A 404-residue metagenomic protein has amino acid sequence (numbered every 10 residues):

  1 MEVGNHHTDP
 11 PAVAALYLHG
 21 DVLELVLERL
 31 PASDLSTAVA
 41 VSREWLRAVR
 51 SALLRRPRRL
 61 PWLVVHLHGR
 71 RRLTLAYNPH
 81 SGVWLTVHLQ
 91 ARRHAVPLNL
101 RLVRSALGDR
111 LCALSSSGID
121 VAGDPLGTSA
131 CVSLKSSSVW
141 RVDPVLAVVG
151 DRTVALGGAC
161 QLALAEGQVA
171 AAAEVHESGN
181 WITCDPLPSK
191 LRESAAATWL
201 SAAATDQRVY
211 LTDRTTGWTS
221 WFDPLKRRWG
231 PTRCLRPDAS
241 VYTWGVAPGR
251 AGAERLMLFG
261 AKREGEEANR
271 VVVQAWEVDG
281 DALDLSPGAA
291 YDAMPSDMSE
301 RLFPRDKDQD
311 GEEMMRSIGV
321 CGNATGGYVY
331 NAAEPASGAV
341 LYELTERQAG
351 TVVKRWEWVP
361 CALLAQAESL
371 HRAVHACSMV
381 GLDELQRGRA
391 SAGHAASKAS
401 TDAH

Functional and structural regions predicted by a protein language model:
M1-G20, L25, S397-H404: CRL adaptor-proximal regions
V13-L18, A52, H88-L98, L134-R141 (+5 more regions): Short loop/turn motifs that recur once per blade in beta-propeller domains
A14-S36, A40-V49: Short hydrophobic alpha-helical "box" of cullin-RING ligase substrate receptors that recruits the CRL scaffold
A32, R47-R50, L54-S129: F-box-proximal linker/hinge
A40-L46, L60-L63, S137, S189-L191: Short amphipathic alpha-helical segments embedded in low-complexity Lys/Glu-rich regions
A91-A282, A339, T351-W356: A sequence/structural signal of beta-propeller blade repeats
V272-H404: C-terminal closing repeat unit and adjoining cap/tail of repeat-based domains
